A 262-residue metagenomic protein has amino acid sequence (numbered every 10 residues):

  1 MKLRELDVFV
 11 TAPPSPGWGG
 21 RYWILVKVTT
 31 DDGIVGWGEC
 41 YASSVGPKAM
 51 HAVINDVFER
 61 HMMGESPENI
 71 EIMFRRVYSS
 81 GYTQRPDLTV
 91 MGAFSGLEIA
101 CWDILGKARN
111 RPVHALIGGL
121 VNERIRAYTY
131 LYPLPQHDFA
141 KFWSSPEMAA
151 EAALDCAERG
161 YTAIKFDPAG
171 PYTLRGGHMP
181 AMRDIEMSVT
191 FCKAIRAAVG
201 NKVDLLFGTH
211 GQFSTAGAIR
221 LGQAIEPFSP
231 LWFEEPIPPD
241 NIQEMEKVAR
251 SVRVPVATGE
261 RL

Functional and structural regions predicted by a protein language model:
M1-S44: Structured beta-strand/loop patches that form or line metal/cofactor-binding pockets in enzymes
L3, G33, F58, L97 (+4 more regions): Conserved, mostly hydrophobic/aromatic
V8, D31, E59, M63 (+6 more regions): Generic secondary-structure signature for well-ordered alpha-helical cores
T29-A108: Metal- or metallocofactor-binding catalytic centers and their adjacent structured scaffolds across diverse enzyme
E98-L134, R159-T162: Glycine-rich, aromatic-flanked loop segments that form ligand/cofactor-binding clefts across common enzyme folds
R124, Y128-K247, S251: Metal-dependent enolase-superfamily TIM-barrel catalytic cores that perform enediolate-based chemistry
G259: Substrate-recognition/specificity elements adjacent to catalytic centers across diverse enzyme folds
